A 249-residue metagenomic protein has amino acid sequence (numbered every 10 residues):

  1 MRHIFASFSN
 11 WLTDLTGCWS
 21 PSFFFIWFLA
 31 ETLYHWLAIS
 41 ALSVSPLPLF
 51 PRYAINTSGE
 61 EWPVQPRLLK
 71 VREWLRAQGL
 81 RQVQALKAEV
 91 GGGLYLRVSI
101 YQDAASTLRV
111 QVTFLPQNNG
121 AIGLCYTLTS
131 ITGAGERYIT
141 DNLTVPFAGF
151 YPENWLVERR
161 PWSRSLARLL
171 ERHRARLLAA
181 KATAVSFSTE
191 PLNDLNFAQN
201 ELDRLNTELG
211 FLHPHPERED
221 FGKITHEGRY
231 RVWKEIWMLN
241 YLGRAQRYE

Functional and structural regions predicted by a protein language model:
M1-H3, T13, G17, P51-P63 (+1 more regions): Intrinsic structural disorder
M1-P46, E235-M238, R247-E249: Alpha-helical transmembrane spans
H3, H35, H173, H213-H215 (+1 more regions): Histidine (H) residue identity feature
L33-V98: N-terminal topogenic membrane-targeting module
R72-P216: Structured extramembrane domains adjacent to transmembrane segments
D203-E249: Intrinsically disordered, low-complexity regions enriched in serine/threonine
